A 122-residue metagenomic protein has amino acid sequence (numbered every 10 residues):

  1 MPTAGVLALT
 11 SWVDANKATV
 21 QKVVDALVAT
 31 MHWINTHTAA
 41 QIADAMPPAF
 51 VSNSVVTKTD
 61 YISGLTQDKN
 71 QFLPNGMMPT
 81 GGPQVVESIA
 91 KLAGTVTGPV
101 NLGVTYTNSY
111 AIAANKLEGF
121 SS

Functional and structural regions predicted by a protein language model:
M1, G64, Y106-Y110: Short secondary-structure boundary/hinge segments and terminal tails
P2-A18: A bilobed periplasmic-binding-protein/Venus flytrap-type ligand-binding module shared by bacterial periplasmic
A4-A8, A26-T30, I42-A45, S109 (+1 more regions): Small-side-chain structural scaffolding
T10-S11, G76-M77, K116-S122: Short, structured secondary-structure boundary patches
V13-V96: Secondary-structure end/capping motifs
V86-S122: Conserved C-terminal helix/tail region of periplasmic/extracytoplasmic solute-binding proteins
